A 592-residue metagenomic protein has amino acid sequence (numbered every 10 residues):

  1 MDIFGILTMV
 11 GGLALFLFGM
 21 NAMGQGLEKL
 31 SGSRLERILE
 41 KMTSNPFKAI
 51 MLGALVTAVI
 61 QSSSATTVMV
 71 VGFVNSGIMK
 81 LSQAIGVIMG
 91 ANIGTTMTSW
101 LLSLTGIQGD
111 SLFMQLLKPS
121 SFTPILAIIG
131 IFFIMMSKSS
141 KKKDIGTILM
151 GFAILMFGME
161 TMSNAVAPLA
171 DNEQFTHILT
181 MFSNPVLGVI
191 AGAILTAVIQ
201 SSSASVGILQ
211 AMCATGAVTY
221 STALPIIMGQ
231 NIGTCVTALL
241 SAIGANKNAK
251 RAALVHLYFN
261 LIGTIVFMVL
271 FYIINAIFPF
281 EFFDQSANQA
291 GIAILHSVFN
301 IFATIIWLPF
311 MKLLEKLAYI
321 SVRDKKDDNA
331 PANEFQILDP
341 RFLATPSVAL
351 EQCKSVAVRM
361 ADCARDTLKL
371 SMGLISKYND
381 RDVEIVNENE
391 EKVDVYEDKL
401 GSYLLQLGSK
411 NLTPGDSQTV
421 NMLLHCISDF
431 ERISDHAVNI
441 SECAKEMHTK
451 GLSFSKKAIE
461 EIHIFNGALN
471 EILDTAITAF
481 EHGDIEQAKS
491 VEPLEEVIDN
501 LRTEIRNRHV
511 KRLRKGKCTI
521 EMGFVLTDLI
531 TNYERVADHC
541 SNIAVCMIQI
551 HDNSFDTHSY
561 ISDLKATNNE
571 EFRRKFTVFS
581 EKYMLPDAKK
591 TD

Functional and structural regions predicted by a protein language model:
M1-L7, G109-S121, F175-M181, S221 (+2 more regions): Interfacial loop-to-helix junctions that mark the boundaries of transmembrane helices in multi-pass membrane
M1-P46, I145-I194, M212-T215: Helix-loop-helix hairpins and the membrane-proximal interhelical loops of multi-pass alpha-helical transport proteins
T8-A22, G53-T57, I125-S137, M150-M162 (+3 more regions): Hydrophobic core segments of alpha-helical transmembrane domains in multi-pass membrane transport and ion-translocation
G24-E28, T57-A65, V166-A167, L195-A204 (+2 more regions): Short helix-coil transition sites and intra-membrane helix breaks within transmembrane domains of multi-pass
M42-M69, P185-I208: Hydrophobic alpha-helical transmembrane segments of multi-pass integral membrane proteins, predominantly secondary
V59-T66, I85-L102, P119-P124, L155 (+5 more regions): Membrane-embedded alpha-helical segments of transport systems, primarily multispan ion/solute transporters
M69-A91, S99-S121, M159, T196-G233 (+4 more regions): Membrane-interfacial helix-loop connectors
M79, T105, V218, G244-K250 (+3 more regions): Cytosolic, long alpha-helical scaffolding segments
